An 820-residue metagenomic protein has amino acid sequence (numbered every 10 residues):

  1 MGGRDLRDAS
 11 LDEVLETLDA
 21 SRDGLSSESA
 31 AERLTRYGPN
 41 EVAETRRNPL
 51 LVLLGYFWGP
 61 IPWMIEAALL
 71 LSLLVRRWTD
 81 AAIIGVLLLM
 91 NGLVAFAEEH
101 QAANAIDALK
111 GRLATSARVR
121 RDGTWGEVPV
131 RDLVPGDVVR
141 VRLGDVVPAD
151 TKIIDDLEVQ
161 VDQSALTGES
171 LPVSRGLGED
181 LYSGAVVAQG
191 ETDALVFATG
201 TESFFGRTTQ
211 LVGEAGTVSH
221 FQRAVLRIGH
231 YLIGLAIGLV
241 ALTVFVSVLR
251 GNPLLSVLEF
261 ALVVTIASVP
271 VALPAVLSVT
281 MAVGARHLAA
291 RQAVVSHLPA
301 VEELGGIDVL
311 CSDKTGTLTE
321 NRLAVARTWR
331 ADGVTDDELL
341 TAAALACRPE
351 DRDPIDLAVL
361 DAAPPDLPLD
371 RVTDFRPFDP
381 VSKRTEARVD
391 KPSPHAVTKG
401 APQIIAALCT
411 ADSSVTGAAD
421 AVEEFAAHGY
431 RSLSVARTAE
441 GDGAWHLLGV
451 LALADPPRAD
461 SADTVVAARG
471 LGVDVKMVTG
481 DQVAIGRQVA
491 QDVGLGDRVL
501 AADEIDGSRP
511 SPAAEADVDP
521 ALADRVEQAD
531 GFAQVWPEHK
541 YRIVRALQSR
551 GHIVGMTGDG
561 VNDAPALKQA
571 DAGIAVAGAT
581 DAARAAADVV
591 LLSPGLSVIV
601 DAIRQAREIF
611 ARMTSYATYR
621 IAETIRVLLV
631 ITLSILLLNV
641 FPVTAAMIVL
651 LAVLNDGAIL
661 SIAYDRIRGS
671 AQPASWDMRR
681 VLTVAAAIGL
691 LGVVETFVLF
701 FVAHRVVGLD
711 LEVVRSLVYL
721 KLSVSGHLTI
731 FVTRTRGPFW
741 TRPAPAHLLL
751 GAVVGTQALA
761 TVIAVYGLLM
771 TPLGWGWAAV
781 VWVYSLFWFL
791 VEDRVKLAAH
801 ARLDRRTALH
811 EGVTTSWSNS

Functional and structural regions predicted by a protein language model:
M1-E13, P39-R118, W125-G126, L171 (+4 more regions): Transmembrane helix-loop-helix hairpins at the membrane interface
G2-G3, I83-V86, A114-L226, R431-S434 (+2 more regions): Cytosolic catalytic regions of P-type ion-transporting ATPases
R22, T35-T45, G92-L93, A97 (+6 more regions): Actuator/coupling domain of P-type ATPases
V75, I83-A114, R121, G216-V309 (+5 more regions): Hydrophobic alpha-helical transmembrane segments
L93-P148, K152-I154, Q160, A165-G176 (+3 more regions): Juxtamembrane coupling segments of multi-pass membrane pumps/enzymes
V94, T124, F197-G200, V212-G216 (+11 more regions): Conserved beta-strand/loop elements of the cytosolic catalytic core of P-type E1-E2 ATPases, chiefly in the P-domain
T243, T280, D351, D497-M556 (+3 more regions): Membrane-embedded transport module
E303-L447, L453, V466, V475-G494 (+5 more regions): Cytosolic catalytic regions of ATP/NTP-dependent phosphoryl-transfer enzymes
